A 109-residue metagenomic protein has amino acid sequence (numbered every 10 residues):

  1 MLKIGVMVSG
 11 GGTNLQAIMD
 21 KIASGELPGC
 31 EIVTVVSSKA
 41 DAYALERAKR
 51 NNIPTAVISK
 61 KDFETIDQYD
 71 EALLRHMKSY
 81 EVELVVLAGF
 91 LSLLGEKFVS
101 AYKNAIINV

Functional and structural regions predicted by a protein language model:
M1-V109: One-carbon transfer enzymes
